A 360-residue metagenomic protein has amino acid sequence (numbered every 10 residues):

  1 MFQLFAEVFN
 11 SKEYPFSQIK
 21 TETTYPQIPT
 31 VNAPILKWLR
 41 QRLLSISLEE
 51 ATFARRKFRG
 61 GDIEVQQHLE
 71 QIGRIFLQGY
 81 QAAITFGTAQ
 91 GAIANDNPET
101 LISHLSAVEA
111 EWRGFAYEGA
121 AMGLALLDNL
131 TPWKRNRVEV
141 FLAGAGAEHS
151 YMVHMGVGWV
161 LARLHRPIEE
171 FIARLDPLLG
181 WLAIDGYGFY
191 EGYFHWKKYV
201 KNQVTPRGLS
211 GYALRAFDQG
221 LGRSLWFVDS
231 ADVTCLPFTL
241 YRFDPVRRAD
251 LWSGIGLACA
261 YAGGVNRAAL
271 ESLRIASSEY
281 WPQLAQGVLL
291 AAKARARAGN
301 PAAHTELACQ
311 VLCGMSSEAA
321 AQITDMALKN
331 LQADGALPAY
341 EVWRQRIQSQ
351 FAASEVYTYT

Functional and structural regions predicted by a protein language model:
L4, Y14: Cationic, low-complexity basic patches in intrinsically disordered or flexible, solvent-exposed regions
F5, Y25-T360: Mature, well-folded catalytic/scaffold domains that follow N-terminal targeting or propeptide regions
Q18-I19: Short linear segments in intrinsically disordered or otherwise low-structure-confidence regions
